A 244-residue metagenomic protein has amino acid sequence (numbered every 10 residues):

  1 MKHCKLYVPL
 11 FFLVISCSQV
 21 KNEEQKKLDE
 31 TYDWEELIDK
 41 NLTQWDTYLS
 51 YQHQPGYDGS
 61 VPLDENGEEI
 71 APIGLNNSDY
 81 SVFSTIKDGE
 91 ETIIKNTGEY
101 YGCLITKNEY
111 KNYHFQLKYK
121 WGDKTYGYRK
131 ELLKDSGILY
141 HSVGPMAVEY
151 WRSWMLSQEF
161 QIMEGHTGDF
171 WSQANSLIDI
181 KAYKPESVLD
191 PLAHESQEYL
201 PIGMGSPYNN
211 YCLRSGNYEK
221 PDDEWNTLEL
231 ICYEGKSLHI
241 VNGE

Functional and structural regions predicted by a protein language model:
M1-Q25: Bacterial Sec-dependent N-terminal signal peptides
Q19-E244: Carbohydrate-interacting regions of secretory-pathway proteins
